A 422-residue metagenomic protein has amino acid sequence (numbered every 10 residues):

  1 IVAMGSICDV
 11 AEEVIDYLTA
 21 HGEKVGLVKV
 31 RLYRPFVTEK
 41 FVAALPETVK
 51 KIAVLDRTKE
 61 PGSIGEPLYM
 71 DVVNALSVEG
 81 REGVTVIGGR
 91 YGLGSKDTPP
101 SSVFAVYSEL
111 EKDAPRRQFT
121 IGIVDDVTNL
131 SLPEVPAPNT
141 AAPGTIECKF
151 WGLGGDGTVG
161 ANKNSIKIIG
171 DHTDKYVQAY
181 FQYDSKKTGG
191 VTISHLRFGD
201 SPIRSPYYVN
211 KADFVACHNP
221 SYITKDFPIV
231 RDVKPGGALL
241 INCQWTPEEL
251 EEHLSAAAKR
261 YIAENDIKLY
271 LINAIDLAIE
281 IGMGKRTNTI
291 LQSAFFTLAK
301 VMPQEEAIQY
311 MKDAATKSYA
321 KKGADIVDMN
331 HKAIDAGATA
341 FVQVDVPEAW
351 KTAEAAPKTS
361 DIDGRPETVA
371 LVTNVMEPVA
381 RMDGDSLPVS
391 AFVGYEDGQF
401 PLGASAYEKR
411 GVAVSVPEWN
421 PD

Functional and structural regions predicted by a protein language model:
V2-E23, F36-F41: Redox- and metal-dependent alpha/beta enzyme cores, enriched for Fe-S-associated oxidoreductases and cofactor-handling
E13-L27, V78, I168-K175: Short helix-loop-beta junction
T19, G26-K96: C-terminal non-catalytic interaction/assembly regions of soluble proteins
P35-F36, T48-K51, L55-E66, A142-G154 (+1 more regions): Active-site cofactor/cluster-binding pocket
F41, N162, N420-D422: Extended, hydrophobic alpha-helical segments in both membrane/secreted and soluble proteins
A43-E47, T98-S108, G284-N288: Short, surface-exposed amphipathic charged segments that create phosphate/polyanion-binding patches used for binding
G94-E147, V327-D422: Flexible inter-domain linker/hinge segments
